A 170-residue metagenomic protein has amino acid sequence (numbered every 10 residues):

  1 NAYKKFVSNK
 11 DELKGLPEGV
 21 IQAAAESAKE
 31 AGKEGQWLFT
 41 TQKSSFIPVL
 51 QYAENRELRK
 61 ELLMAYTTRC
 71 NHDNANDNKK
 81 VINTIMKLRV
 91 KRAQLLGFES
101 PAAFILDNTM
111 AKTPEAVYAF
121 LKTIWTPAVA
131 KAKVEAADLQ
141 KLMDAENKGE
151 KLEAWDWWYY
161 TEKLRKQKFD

Functional and structural regions predicted by a protein language model:
A2-T40, N83, L88, Q94-D170: Active-site-proximal, well-structured secondary-structure segments within enzyme catalytic domains
E30-C70, W157: Active-site-adjacent "gating/activation" loops or surface patches in catalytic cores
S45-V49, C70-A75, I105-V117: Second-shell loop/turn segments in exported
L50, N76-L88: Short, 15-30-residue, compositionally biased linear elements with alpha-helical propensity or flexible coil
R56-R59, R69, K79, R89-R92 (+1 more regions): Arginine residue identity/basic-tract feature
L58, N74, E99: Surface-exposed loop/turn segments and immediately adjacent short secondary-structure elements within folded domains
